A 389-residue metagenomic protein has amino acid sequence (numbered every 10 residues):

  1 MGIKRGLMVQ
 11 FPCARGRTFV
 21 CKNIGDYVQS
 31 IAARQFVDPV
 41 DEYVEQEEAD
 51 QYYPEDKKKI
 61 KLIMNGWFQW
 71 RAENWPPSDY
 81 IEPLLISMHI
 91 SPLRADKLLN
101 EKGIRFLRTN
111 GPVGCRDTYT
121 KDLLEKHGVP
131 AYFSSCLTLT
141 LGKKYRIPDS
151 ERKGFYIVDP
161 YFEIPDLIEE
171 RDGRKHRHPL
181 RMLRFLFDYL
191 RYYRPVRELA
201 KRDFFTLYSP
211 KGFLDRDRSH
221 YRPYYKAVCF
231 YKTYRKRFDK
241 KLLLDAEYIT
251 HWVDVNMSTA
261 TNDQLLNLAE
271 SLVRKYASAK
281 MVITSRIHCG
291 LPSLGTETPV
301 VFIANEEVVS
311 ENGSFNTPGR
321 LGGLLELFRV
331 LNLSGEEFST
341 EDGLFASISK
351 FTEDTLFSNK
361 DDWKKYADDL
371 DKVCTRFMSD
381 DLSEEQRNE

Functional and structural regions predicted by a protein language model:
M1-E389: Active-site anion-handling motifs in enzyme catalytic cores
